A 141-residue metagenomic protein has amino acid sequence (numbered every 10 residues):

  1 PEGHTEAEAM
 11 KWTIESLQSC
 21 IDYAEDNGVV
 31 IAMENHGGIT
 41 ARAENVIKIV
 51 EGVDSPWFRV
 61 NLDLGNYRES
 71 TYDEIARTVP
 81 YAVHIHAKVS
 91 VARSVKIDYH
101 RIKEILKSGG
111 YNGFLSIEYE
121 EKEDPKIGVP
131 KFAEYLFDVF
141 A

Functional and structural regions predicted by a protein language model:
P1, I14-E15, G37, A41-A43: Short, compositionally biased "basic patch" segments
P1-E6, N27-G37, S116: Active-site groove signature of glycoside hydrolases
E2-L17, Y23-A24: Active-site cleft segment of glycoside hydrolase catalytic domains centered on the general acid/base Glu
T13-S16, G28-V30, D54-P56: A generic short-segment signal for beta-strand/edge and adjacent turn/coil regions
Q18, T40-A141: Histidine-acidic metal/acid-base catalytic patches
